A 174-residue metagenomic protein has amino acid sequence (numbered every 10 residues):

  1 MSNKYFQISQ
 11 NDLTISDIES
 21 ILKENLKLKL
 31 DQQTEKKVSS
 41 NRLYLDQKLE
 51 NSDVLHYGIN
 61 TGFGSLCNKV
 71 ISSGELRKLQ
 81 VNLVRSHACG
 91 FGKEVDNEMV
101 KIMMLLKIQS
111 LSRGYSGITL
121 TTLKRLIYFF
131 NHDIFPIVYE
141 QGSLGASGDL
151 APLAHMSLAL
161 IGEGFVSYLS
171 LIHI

Functional and structural regions predicted by a protein language model:
M1-D53: N- or domain-start disorder-to-order transition segments that initiate the globular core
S2-E19, S86-M104: Polybasic, low-complexity association/targeting segments
F6-Q10, K29-K37, I71-E75, F91-V95 (+2 more regions): Catalytic cores of large soluble enzymes that bind and process phosphate-bearing ligands
I15-E19, R42, D46, V84 (+5 more regions): Predominant activation on well-ordered alpha-helical scaffold segments within soluble catalytic domains
K23, K27, L43, E50 (+4 more regions): Generic secondary-structure signature for well-ordered alpha-helical cores
Y57-I71, E75-L79, H87-L111, Y139-I161: FAD-binding core of FAD-dependent oxidoreductases, characterized by glycine-rich FAD pyrophosphate-binding loops
Y115-Q141, S170: FAD-binding glycine-rich core of flavoenzymes that anchor FAD
I172-I174: Conserved small/polar residues in nucleotide/adenosyl-binding loops
